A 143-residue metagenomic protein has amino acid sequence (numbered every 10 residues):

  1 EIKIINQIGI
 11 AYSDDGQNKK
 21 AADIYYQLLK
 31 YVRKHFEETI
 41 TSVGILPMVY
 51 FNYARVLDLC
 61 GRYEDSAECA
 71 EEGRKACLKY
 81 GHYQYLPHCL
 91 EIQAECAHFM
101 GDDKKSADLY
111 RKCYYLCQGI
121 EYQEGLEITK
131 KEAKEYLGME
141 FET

Functional and structural regions predicted by a protein language model:
K3, T41-M48, H88, D108 (+1 more regions): Residue register of alpha-helical TPR repeats
Q7, I45, N52, Y85 (+2 more regions): "A position-specific structural signal for the A-helix of alpha-solenoid helical repeats
Q27-E37, E71-H82, Y114-Y122: Amphipathic alpha-helical segments of tetratricopeptide repeats
